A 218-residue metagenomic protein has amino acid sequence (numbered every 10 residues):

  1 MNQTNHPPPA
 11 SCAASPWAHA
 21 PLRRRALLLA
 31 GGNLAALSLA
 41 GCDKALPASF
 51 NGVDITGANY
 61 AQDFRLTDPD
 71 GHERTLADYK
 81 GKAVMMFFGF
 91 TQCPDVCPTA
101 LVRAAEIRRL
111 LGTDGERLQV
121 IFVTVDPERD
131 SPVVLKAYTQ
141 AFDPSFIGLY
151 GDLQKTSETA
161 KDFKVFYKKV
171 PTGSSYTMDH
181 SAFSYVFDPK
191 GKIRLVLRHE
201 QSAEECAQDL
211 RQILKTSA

Functional and structural regions predicted by a protein language model:
M1-L22, A30-L37: N-terminal secretory signal peptides
A40-G41: C-terminal motif of bacterial Sec signal peptides marking the signal peptidase cleavage site
L46-L76, V102: N-terminal "domain-start" segment that seeds a small globular fold
D78-P94: Short active-site neighborhood of thiol/selenol oxidoreductases, capturing the structured segment around
V96-L111: Typically the conserved alpha-helix immediately C-terminal to a functionally engaged Cys/Sec in thioredoxin-like
L118-R129, I147-Q154: Thiol-based oxidoreductase modules, predominantly thioredoxin-like and allied folds used for disulfide exchange
K136-S181: Short, internal strand/loop/helix patches that form the active-site neighborhood or redox-interaction surface
G173-A218: Thiol-/selenol-based redox modules, centered on thioredoxin-like and closely related oxidoreductase domains
